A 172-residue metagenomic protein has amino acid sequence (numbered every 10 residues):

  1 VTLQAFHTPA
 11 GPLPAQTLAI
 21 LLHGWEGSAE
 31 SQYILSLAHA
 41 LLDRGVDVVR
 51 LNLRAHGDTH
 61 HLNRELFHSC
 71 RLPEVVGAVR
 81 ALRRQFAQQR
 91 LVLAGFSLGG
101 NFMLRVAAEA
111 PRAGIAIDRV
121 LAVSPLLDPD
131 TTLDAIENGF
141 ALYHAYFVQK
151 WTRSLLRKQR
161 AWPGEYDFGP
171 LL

Functional and structural regions predicted by a protein language model:
V1-P9: A short loop-to-beta-strand scaffold at the N-terminal edge of the catalytic core in hydrolase folds
L3-Q4, E30, D130-T131: Short helix/loop capping segments that flank catalytic or ligand/cofactor-binding pockets
T8-H61, A81: Short, surface-exposed "cap/lid" segments of acyl-processing enzymes
E26, E30, R64-H68, D118: Alpha-helix N-cap/helix-initiation motif
L35, H39, V76, L104-A108: Short, hydrophobic alpha-helix immediately C-terminal to the catalytic nucleophile
A40, R54-V92: Catalytic nucleophile-loop/oxyanion-hole region of alpha/beta-hydrolase and closely related hydrolase-like folds
F86-L172: Alpha/beta-hydrolase-fold enzymes
